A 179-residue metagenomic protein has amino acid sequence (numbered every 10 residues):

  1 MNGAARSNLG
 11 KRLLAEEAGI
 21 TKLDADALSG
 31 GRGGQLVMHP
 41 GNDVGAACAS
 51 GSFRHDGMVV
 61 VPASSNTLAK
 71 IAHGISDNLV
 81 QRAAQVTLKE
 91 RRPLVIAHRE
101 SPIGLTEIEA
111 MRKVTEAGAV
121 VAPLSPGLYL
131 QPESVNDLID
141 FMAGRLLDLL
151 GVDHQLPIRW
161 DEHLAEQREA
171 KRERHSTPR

Functional and structural regions predicted by a protein language model:
M1-L94, P102-R179: A cross-family phosphate/adenosyl-ligand binding-site feature
